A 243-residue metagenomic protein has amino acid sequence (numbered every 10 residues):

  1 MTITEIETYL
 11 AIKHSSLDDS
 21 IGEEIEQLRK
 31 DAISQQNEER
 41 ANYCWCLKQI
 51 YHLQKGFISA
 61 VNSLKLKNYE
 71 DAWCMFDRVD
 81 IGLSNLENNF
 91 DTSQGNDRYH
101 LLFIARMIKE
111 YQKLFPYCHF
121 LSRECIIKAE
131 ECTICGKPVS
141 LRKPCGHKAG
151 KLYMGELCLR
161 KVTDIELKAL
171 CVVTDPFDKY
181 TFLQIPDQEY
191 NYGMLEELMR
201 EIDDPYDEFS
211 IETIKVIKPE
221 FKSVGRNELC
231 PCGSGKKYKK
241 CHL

Functional and structural regions predicted by a protein language model:
M1-D71: Polar/acidic, low-complexity leader/linker segments enriched in S/T/G and N/D
E7, C46, K65, K109 (+3 more regions): Residues at structural and domain junctions
L17-S20, I126, D178, K237 (+1 more regions): Poly-acidic low-complexity segments
L47, S63, C135-P138, K148 (+1 more regions): General secretory precursor processing signal
L53, Q112, E156-K161, P219-F221 (+1 more regions): Generic structural signal for short, flexible, solvent-exposed coil/loop and linker residues
K55-K113: Extracellular-facing segments of soluble proteins and assemblies that are Gly/Ser/Thr-biased and enriched in aromatics
F90-E201: Residue microenvironments linked to proteolytic maturation and disulfide-stabilized extracellular modules
P186-L243: Intrinsically disordered, low-complexity terminal/linker regions enriched in Pro/Ser/Gly and acidic residues
